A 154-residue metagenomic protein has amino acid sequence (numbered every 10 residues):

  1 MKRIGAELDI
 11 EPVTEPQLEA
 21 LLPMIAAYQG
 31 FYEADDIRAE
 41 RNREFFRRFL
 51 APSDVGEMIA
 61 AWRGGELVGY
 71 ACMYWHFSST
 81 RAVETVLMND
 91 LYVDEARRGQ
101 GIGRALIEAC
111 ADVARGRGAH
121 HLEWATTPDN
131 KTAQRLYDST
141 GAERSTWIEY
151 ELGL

Functional and structural regions predicted by a protein language model:
D9-P23: A short beta-loop-alpha structural element at the N-terminal edge of CoA-dependent acyl/N-acetyltransferase catalytic
A26-R48: Conserved GNAT-fold acetyl-CoA-binding loop/helix
R48-A60, L87: A short helix-loop-beta-strand connector motif used in the catalytic cores of GNAT acetyltransferases and, in some
A60, E66-W75: Conserved beta-strand in the GNAT
F77-M88, R98, S145: A conserved beta-turn-beta hairpin within the catalytic core of GNAT-like acetyltransferases that forms part
N89, D94, T127: Residue-level recognition of the GNAT/N-acetyltransferase active site
V93, G99-D112, S139: Conserved acetyl-CoA-binding loop-helix of GNAT-fold acetyltransferases
R115-T126: Conserved GNAT acetyl-CoA-binding A-motif
